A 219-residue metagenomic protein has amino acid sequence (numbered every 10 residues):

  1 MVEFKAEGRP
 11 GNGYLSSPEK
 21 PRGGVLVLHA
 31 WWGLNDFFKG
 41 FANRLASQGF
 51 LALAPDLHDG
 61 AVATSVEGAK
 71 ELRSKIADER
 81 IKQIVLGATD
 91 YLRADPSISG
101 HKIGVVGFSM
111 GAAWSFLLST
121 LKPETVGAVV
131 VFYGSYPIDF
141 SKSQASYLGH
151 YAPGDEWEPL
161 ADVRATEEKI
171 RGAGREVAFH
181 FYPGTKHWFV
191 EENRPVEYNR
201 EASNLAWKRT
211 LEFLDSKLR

Functional and structural regions predicted by a protein language model:
M1-S97, F189-E191: Serine-hydrolase catalytic machinery in alpha/beta-hydrolase-like enzymes
L53-A54, V131, F179: Hydrophobic residues in well-ordered beta-strands that form the structural core
L86-Q144: Primarily recognizes the serine-hydrolase "nucleophile elbow" in alpha/beta-hydrolase and SGNH/GDSL folds
G149-Y151: Short beta-strand/loop motif that positions the catalytic acidic residue of the alpha/beta-hydrolase fold
P159-K169: Short alpha-helix in the alpha/beta-hydrolase fold that links the catalytic acid
R171, E176-R219: C-terminal catalytic histidine-bearing segment of alpha/beta-hydrolase fold enzymes
